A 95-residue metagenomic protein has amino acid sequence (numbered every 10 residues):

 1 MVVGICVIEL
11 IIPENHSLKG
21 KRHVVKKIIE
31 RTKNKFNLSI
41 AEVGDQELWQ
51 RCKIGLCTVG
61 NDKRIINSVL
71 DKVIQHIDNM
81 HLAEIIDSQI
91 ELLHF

Functional and structural regions predicted by a protein language model:
V3, A41-D62, E91-H94: Short, charge-patterned binding micro-sites
G4-I12: Short glycine-/aliphatic-rich beta-strand segments at the starts of folded cytosolic domains
I12-H16, V59-D62: Structural beta->alpha junctions
K21: C-terminal binding/interaction regions
G60-F95: C-terminal structural segments of small proteins and small subunits
